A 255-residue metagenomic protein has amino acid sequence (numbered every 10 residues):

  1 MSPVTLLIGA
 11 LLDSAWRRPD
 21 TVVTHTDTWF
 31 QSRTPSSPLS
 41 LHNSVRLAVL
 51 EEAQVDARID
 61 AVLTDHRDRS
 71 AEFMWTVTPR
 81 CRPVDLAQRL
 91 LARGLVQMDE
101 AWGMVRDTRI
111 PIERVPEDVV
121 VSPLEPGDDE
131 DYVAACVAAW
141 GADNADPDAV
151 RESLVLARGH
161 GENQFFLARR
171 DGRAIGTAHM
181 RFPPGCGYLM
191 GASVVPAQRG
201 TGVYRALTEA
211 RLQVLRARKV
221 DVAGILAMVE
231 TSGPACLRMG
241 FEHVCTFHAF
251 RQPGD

Functional and structural regions predicted by a protein language model:
M1-D68, R82, D146-D148: N-terminal charged segments
M1-I8, S14-V22, P35, V96 (+7 more regions): Terminal substrate-recognition subdomain of acyl/acetyltransferases
M1-L11, L50-E52, A101, P111-L156 (+2 more regions): Short amphipathic alpha-helix that is part of the acyltransferase structural core
W16-V22, S70-A71, M98-A101, L156-F166 (+1 more regions): A short helix-loop-beta-strand connector motif used in the catalytic cores of GNAT acetyltransferases and, in some
V23-T26, D85-V96, Q164-G176: Conserved beta-hairpin
A53-D129, I225, S232, H248-Q252: Acyl-donor-binding surface of acyltransferase catalytic domains
D56-L63, V194, G200-Q213, A217 (+1 more regions): Conserved acetyl-CoA-binding loop-helix of GNAT-fold acetyltransferases
N144-P196: A conserved beta-strand-loop-helix scaffold within acyl/acetyltransferase catalytic domains
